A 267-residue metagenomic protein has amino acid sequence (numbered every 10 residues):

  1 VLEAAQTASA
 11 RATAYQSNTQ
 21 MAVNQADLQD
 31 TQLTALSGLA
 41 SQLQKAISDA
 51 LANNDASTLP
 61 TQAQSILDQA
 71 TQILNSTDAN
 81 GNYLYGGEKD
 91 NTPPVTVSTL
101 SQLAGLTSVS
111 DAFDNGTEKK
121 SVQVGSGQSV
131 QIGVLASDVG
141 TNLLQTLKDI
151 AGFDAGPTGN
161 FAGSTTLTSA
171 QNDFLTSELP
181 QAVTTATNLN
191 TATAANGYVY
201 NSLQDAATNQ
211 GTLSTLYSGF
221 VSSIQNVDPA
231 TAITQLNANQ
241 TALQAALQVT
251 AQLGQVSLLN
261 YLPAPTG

Functional and structural regions predicted by a protein language model:
V1-D90, A162-G267: Amphipathic alpha-helical polymerization modules
L2, L74, D78-N188: Polar, low-complexity export/assembly segments characteristic of proteins that are secreted or assemble on the cell
